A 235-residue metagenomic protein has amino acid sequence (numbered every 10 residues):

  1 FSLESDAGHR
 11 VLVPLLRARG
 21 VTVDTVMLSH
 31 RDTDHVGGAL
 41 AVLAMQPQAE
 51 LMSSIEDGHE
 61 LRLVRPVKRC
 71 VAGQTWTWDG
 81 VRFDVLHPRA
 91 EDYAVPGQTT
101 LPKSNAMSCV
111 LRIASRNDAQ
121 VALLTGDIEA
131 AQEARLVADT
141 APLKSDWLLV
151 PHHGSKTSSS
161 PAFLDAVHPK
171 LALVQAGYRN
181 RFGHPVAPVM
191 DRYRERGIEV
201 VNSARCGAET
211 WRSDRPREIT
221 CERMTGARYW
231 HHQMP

Functional and structural regions predicted by a protein language model:
F1-P235: Non-globular, low-confidence helical/coil segments that flank catalytic cores
